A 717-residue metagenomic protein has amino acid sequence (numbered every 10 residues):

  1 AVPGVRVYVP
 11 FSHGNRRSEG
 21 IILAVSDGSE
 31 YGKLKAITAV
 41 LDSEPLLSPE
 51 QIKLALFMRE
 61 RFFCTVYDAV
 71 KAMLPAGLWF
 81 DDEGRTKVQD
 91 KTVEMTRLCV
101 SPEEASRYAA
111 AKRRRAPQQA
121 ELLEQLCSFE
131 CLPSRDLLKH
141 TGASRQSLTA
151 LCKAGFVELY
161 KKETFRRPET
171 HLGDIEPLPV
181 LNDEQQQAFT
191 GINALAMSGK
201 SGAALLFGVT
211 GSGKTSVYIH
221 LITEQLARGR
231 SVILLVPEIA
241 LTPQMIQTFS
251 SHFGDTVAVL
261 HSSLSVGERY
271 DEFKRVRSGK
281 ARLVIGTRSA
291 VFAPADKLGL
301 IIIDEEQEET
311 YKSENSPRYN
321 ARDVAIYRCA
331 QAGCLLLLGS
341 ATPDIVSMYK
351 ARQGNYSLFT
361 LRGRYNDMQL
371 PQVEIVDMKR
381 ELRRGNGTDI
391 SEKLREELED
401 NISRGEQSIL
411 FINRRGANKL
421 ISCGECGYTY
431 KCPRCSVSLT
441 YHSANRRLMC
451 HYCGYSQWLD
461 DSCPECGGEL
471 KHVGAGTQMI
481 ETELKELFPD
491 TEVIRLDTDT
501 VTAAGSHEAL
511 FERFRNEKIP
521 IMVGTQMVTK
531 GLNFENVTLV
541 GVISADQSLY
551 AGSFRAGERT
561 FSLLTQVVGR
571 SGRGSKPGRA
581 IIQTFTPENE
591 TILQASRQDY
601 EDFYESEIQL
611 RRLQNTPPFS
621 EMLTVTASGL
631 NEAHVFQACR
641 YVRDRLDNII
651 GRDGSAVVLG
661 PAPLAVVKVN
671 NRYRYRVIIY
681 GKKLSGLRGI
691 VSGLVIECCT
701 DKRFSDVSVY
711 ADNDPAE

Functional and structural regions predicted by a protein language model:
A1-S340, R352-M368, I678-Y680, S685-S692 (+1 more regions): Accessory, non-ATPase domains that flank or precede helicase/AAA+ motor cores in DNA-metabolism machines
E130, V667-K668: Accessory RNA-recognition modules of RNA-modification enzymes
I175-N182, Q186, T190, K200-F636 (+4 more regions): Inter-lobe coupling/hinge segments of SF2-like helicase ATPases
F253, F488, I649-G654, D701-R703: Short helix-capping segments at alpha-helix termini
L484, V567-S571, L646-I650, L694-K702: Hydrophobic, Leu/Ile/Phe/Ala-enriched alpha-helical segments that form helix-helix packing faces
A633-N648: Extracytoplasmic/periplasmic
I649-L664, S705-N713: Short beta-strand elements
N670-R672: C-terminal effector/interaction modules appended to NTPase cores
